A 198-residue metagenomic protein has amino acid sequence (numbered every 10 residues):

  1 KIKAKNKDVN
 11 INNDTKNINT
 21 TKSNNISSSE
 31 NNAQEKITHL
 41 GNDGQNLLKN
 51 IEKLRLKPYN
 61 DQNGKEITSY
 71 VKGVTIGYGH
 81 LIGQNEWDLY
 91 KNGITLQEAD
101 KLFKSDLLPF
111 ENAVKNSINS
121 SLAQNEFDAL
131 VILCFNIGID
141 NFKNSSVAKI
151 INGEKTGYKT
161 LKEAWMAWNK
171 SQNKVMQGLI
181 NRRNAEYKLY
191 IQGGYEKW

Functional and structural regions predicted by a protein language model:
K1-I18, K22-N46, I51-K65, V71 (+6 more regions): Long, amphipathic alpha-helical surface segments
V71-G73, N125-F127: Extracytoplasmic
T75-G77: Short hydrophobic-aromatic micro-motifs
P109-S117: Conserved, well-structured interaction surfaces
I118-E126: Short, solvent-exposed, charged loop/turn and helix-capping segments that join or cap alpha-helices on peripheral
C134-I139: Short alpha-helix boundary/capping elements
